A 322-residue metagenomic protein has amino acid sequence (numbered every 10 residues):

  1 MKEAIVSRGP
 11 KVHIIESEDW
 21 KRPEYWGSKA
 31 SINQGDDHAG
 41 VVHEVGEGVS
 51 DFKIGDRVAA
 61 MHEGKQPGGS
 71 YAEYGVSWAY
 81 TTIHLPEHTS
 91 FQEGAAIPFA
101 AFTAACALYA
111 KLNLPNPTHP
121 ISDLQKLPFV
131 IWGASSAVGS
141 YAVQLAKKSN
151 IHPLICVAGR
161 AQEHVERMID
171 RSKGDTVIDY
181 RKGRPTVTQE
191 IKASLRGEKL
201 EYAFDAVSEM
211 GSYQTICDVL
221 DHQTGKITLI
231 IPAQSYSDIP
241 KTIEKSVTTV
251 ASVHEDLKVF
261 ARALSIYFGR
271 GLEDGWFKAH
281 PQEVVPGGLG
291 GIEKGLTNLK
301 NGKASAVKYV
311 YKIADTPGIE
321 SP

Functional and structural regions predicted by a protein language model:
K2-W20, M168: Short, intrinsically disordered, charge-balanced linker/junction segments flanking boundaries in proteins
E3, L127-F129, I227: Conserved hydrophobic helix-helix packing surfaces used for dimerization/oligomerization
K11, E18, R22-K65: Glycine-rich beta-strand-centered segment in the early N-terminal region that forms part of a ligand/cofactor-binding
H62-A79: A structural motif shared across PLP-dependent enzymes of the aminotransferase-like
A95-R184: Mid-domain Rossmann-like dinucleotide-binding core that forms the NAD(H)/NADP(H) cofactor-binding site
D123, D170-T248, S252-H254: Glycine-rich cofactor phosphate-binding loops and adjacent beta1-alpha1 units of small-molecule cofactor enzyme domains
D256-P322: C-terminal hydrophobic helical "lid"/dimerization subdomain of Rossmann-like NAD(P)H-dependent oxidoreductases
